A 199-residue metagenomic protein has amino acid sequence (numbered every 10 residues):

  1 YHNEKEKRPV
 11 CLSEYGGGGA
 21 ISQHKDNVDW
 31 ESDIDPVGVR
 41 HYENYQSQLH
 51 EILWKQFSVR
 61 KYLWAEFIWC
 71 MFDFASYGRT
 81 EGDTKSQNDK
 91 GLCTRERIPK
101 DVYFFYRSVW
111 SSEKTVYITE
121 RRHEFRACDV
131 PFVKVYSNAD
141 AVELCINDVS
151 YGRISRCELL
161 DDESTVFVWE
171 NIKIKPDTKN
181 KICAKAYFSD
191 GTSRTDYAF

Functional and structural regions predicted by a protein language model:
Y1-V109, E113-A127, D148, S155-C157: Substrate-binding/catalytic cleft of secreted carbohydrate-active enzymes, primarily glycoside hydrolases
D129-V133: Structural beta-strand segments of beta-rich domains
Y136-A141: Short proline/glycine-enriched turn/loop motifs at strand-loop junctions of beta-rich domains
I146-Y151, S189: Change "in extracellular beta-sheet-rich domains … of secreted and cell-surface proteins" to "in beta-sheet-rich domains
L159-E170: Aromatic sugar-binding surface patches on proteins that engage polysaccharides or sugar-phosphate polymers
T178-I182: Exposed beta-strand face motif in extracellular beta-rich ectodomains
D190-F199: Edge beta-strands of extracellular beta-sandwich domains
